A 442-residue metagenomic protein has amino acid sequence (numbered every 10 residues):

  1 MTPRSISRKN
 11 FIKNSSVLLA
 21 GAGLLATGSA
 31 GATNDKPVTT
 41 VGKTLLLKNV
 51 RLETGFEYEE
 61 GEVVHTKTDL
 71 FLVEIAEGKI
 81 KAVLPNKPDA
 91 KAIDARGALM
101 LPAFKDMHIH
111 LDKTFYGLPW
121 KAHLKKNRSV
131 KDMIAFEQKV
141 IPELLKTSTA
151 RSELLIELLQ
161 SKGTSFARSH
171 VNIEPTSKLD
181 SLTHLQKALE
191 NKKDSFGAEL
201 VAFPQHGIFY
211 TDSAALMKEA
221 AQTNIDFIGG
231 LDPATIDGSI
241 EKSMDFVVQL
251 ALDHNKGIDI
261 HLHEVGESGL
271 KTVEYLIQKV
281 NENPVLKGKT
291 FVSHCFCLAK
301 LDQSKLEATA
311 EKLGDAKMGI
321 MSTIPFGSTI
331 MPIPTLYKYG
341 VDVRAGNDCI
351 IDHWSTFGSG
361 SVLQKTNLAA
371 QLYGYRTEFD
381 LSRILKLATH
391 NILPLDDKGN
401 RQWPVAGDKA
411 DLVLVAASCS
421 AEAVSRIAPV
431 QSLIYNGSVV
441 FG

Functional and structural regions predicted by a protein language model:
T2-K87: N-terminal metal-binding scaffold of metallo-dependent hydrolase/deaminase domains
T40-L52, N86-K125: Replace "His-x-His-based motif
V50, G78, G97, H108 (+6 more regions): Divalent metal-coordination and catalytic microenvironments
G61, P404-G442: C-terminal cap of metal-dependent C-N hydrolases
E74, G117-H170, T176-N191, L216-Q222 (+1 more regions): Alpha-helical scaffold segments that flank or form the walls of functional sites
T114-S148, F227, T272-F291, T309 (+1 more regions): Active-site gating loops and adjacent loop-to-helix segments of metal-dependent hydrolytic enzymes
G197-T211, T223-M331, I351, F441: Active-site core of metal-dependent hydrolases
N283-T290, K317, P334-V415: His/Asp/Glu-enriched, well-ordered alpha-helical/loop segment that forms or immediately abuts the divalent-metal
